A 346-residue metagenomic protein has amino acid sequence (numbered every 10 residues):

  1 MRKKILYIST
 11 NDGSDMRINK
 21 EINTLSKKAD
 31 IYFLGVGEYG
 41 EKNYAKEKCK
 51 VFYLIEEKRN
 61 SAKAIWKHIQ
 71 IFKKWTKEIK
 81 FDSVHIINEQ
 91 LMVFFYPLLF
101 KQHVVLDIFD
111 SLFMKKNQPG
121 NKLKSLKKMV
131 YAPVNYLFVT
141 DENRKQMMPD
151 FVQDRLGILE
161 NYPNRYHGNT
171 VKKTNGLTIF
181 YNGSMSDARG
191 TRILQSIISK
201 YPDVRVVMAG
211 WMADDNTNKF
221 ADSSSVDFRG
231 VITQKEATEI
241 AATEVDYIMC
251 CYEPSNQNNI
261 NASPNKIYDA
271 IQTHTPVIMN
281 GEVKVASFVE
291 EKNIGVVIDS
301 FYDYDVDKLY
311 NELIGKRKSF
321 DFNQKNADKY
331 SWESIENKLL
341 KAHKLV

Functional and structural regions predicted by a protein language model:
L6-I8, F138, T170-R189, L194-I198 (+1 more regions): Conserved donor-binding/catalytic core segment of Leloir-type glycosyltransferases
T10-D15, N19-H68, W75-T76, M92 (+2 more regions): N-terminal strand-loop element at the rim of the active site of nucleotide-sugar-dependent glycosyltransferases
D15, E41-K42, K67-I69, S83-K101 (+1 more regions): An aromatic- and histidine-rich active-site surface loop
M16, R189, Q234-Y268, Q272 (+1 more regions): Nucleotide-sugar-dependent
I69-K77, F94, L106-I108, K116-V139: Membrane-proximal helix-turn-helix segments that form the acceptor-binding/catalytic region of lipid-linked
F95, M114-K116, K128-L156, P163-Y166 (+1 more regions): A short, active-site helix/loop in glycosyltransferases that binds the activated sugar's phosphate group
N216-E244: Nucleotide-activated donor-binding/catalytic signature segment of Leloir-type glycosyltransferases, i.e., the conserved
S300-D307, I314-L345: A charged, aromatic-enriched C-terminal amphipathic alpha-helix characteristic of glycosyltransferases across folds
